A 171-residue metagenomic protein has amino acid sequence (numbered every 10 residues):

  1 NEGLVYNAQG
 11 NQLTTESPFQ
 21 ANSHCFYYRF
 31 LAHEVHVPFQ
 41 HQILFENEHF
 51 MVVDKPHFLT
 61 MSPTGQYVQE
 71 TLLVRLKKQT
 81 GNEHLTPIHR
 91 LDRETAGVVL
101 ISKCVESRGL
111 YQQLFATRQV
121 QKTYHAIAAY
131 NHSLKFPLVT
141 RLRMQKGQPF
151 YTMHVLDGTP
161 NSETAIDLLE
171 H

Functional and structural regions predicted by a protein language model:
N1-H171: RNA pseudouridine synthases
